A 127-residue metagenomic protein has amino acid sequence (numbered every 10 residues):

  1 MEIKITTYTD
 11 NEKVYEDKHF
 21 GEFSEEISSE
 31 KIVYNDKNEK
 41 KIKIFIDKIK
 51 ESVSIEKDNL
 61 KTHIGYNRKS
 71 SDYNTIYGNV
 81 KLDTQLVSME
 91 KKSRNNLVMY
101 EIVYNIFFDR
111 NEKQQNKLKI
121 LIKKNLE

Functional and structural regions predicted by a protein language model:
M1-H63, R68-E101, F107, K113: N-terminal intrinsically disordered, cationic/polar leader segments that include organellar targeting peptides
V103-E127: Mixed-charge, glycine-accented linear interaction segment located at domain edges/termini
